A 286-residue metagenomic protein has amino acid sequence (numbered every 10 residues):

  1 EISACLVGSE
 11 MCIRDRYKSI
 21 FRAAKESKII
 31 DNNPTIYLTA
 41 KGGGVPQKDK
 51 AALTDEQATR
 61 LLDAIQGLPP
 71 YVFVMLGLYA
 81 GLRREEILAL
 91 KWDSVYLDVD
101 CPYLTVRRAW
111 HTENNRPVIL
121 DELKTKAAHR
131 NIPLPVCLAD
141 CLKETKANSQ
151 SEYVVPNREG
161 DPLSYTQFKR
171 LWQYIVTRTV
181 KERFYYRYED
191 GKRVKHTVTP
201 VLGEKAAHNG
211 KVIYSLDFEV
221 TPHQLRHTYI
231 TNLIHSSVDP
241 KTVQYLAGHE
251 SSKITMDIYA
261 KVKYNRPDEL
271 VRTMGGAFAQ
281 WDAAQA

Functional and structural regions predicted by a protein language model:
E1-G8, I13: Single conserved hydrophobic/aromatic residue that forms the stacking wall/gate of nucleotide- or nucleobase-binding
Y17-I20, L38, L61, L76 (+4 more regions): Conserved hydrophobic/aromatic pocket- or pore-lining residues that grip, position, or stack substrates in active sites
K18-F21, K25, K263, P267: C-terminal flanking helix
E26, I30-L90, D100, A127-H129 (+1 more regions): Basic, Lys/Arg- and aromatic-enriched nucleic-acid-binding interface segment
T39-G42, L90-T145: Conserved tyrosine-mediated DNA breakage-rejoining catalytic core shared by Y-recombinases
G44, A52, A139, A247-R272: Catalytic-site neighborhood detector that most strongly recognizes the C-terminal catalytic loop/helix of tyrosine
D63-G67, A80, I132, A147-P162 (+2 more regions): Short, basic (Lys/Arg/His-rich) helix/loop patches that form interaction surfaces in the mid-to-C-terminal regions
V99-D100, N114-H129, V136-L138, E159 (+5 more regions): C-terminal secondary-structure termini that scaffold catalytic or DNA-interacting sites
